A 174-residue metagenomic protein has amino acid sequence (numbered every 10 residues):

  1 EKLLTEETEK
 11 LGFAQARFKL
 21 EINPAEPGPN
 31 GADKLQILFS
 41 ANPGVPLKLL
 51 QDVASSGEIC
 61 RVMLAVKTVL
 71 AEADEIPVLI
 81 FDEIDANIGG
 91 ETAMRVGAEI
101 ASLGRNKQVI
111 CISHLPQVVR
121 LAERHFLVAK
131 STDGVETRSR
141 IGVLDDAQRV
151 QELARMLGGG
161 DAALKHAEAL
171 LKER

Functional and structural regions predicted by a protein language model:
E1-A25: Amphipathic alpha-helical domain-onset/packing element
E9-L11, E26-N30, Q51-A54, V69 (+3 more regions): Replace "in large, NTP-powered and nucleic-acid-processing enzymes" with "in large, NTP-powered factors and other
K10-A16, G28-D33, P43-P46, E58 (+2 more regions): Short flexible coil/turn linkers enriched for glycine and charged/polar residues that connect secondary-structure
L20-P24, F39-P43, V66-T68, K130 (+1 more regions): Flexible glycine-/small-residue-rich
L35, E91-R174: C-terminal lobe/lid and adjacent interdomain/linker elements of RecA-like ASCE P-loop ATPase modules
I37, A41-P43, G57-L79: GG-anchored amphipathic helix commonly corresponding to the ABC/SMC/Rad50 NBD signature/C-loop
A73-D74, A86-M94: Conserved D-loop-proximal element of ABC-family nucleotide-binding domains
D82-E83: Walker B catalytic acidic pair
